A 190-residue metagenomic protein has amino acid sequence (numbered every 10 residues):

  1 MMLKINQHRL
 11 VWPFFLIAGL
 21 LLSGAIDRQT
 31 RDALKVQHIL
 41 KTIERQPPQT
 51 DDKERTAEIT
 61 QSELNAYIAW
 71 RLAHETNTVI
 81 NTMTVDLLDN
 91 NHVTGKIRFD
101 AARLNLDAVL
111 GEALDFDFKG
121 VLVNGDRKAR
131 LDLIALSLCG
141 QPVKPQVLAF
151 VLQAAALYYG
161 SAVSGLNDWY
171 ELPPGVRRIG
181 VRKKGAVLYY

Functional and structural regions predicted by a protein language model:
M1-M2, M83: Detector for methionine-enriched segments
L3-W12: Bacterial N-terminal signal peptides that target proteins for export
N6, G19, G24-I26: N-terminal type II signal-anchor transmembrane helix that functions as the membrane-insertion/stop-transfer segment
W12-L20: Bacterial N-terminal signal peptides
S23-Y190: Extracellular/lumenal and peripheral-membrane lipid-interaction modules
